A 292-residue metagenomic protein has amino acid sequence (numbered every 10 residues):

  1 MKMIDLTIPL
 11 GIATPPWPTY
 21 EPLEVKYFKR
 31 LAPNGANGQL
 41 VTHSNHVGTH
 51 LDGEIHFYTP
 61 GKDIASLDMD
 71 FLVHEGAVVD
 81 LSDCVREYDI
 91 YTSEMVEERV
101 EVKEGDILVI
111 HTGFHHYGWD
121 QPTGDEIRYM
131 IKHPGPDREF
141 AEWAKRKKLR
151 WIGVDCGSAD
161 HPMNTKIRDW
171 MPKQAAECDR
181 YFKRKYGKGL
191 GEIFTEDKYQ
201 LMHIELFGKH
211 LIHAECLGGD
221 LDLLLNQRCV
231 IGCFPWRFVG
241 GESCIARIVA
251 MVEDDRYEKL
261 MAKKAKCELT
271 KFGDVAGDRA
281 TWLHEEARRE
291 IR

Functional and structural regions predicted by a protein language model:
M1-R292: Active-/binding-site microenvironments in catalytic and ligand-binding cores
